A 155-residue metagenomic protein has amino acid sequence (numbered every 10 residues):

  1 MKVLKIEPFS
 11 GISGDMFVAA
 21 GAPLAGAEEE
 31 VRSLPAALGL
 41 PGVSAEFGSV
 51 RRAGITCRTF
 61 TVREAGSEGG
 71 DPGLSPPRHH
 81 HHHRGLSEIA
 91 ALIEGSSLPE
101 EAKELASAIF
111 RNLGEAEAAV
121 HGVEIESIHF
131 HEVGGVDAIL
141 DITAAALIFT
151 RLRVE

Functional and structural regions predicted by a protein language model:
M1-L4: Extreme N-terminal starter segment of soluble prokaryotic enzymes
I6-V18, F130-R153: Conserved phosphate/anionic-ligand binding catalytic regions in large, soluble enzymes, centered on
G14-F17, C57, I125: Short, flexible micro-motifs
P23-V120: Glycine-rich nucleotide/cofactor/substrate-binding loop typically near the N-terminus or early in the first domain
E29, R153-E155: Mobile "lid/hinge" segments at catalytic clefts and subdomain interfaces of large enzymes
G39-P41, E124, R153: Short, structurally constrained coil/turn elements that cap an alpha-helix or connect an alpha-helix to the following
E100-E104, V123-S127, E155: Short secondary-structure capping/junction motifs at helix and strand boundaries
N112-E132, V136: Alpha-helical transmembrane cores and adjacent cytosolic helix/loop segments of polytopic membrane transporters
